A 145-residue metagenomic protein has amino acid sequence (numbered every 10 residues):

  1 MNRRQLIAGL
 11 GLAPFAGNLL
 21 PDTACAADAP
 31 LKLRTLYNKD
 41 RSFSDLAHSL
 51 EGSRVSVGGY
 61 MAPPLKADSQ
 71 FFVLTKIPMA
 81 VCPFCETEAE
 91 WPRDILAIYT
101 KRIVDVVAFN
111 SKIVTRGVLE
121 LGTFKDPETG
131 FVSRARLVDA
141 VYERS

Functional and structural regions predicted by a protein language model:
Q5-A24: N-terminal export signals
L20-S145: OB-fold and OB-like single-stranded nucleic-acid-recognition modules and their adjacent interaction interfaces
